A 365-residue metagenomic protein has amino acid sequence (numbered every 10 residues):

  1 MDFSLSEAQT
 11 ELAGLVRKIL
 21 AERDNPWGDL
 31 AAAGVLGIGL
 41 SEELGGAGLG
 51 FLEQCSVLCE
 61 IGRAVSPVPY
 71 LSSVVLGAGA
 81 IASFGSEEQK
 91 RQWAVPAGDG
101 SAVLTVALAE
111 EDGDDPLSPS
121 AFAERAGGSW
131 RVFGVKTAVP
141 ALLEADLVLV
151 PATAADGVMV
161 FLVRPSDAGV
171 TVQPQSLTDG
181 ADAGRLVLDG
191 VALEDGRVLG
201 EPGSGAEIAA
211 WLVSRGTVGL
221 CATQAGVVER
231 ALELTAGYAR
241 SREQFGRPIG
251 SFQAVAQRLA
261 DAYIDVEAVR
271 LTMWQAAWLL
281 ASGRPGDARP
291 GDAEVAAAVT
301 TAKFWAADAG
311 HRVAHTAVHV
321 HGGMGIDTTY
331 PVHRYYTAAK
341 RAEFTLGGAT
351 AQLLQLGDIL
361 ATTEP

Functional and structural regions predicted by a protein language model:
D2, E11-R17, S56, H321-P365: Glycine-rich phosphate/cofactor-binding loops in nucleotide/flavin-utilizing enzymes
D2-G14, R63, V170-E267, A288: Glycine-rich beta->alpha junctions and the first turn(s) of the following alpha-helix
A21-N25, A236, R240-R247, Y263-F304 (+2 more regions): C-terminal helix-coil-helix/basic helical segment that borders enzyme active sites and/or dimer interfaces and provides
A32-R91, V95, D99-G100, V139-E144: Internal helix-loop-helix
G48-V57, D115-P119, V163, A192-L193: Structural signature of FAD isoalloxazine-binding scaffolds in flavoprotein oxidoreductases
D99-E111: A short, Trp-centered hydrophobic/proline-enriched beta-strand micro-motif
A107, F133-T171: A short core secondary-structure module
A121-E124: A structural signal for short hydrophobic beta-strand segments in well-ordered beta-sheet cores
